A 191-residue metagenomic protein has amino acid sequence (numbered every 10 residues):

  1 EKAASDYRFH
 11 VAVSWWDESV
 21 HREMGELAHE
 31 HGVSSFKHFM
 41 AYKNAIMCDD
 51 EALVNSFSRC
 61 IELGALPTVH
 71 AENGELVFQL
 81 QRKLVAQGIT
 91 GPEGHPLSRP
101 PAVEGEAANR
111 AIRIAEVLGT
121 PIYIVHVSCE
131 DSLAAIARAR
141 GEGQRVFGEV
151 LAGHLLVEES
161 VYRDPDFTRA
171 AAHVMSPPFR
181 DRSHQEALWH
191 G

Functional and structural regions predicted by a protein language model:
E1-K2, V11, S19: Metal-associated gating/positioning segment near the N- to mid-region
V11-V13, V150: A general secondary-structure junction signal
S19-M40, N44-G191: Histidine/acidic residue-rich metal-binding segments in metalloenzymes
